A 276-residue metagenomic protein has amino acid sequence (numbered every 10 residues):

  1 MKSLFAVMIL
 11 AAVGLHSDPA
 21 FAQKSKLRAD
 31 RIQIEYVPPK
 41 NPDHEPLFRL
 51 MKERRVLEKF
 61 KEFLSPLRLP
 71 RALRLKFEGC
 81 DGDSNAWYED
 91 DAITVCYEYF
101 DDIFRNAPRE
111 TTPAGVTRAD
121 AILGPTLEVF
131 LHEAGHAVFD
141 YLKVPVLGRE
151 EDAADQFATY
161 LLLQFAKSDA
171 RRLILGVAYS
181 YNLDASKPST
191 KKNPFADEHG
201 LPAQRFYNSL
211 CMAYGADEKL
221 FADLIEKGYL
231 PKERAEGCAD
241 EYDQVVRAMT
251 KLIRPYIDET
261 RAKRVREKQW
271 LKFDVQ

Functional and structural regions predicted by a protein language model:
A6-G14: Bacterial N-terminal signal peptides
K24-I34, K192-Q276: Pan-zinc metallopeptidase signature
L27-F48, V138-D140: Acidic/histidine-rich, surface-exposed loop or edge segments in extracytoplasmic proteins
F48-A72: Zn2+-dependent metallopeptidase catalytic core
F77-T94, Y99-R109: Catalytic zinc-binding patch centered on the HExxH motif and its immediate surroundings that defines zinc-dependent
A119-V138: Short alpha-helix carrying the canonical HExxH Zn2+-binding catalytic motif
L147-A166: An active-site-proximal "capping" alpha-helix that borders the catalytic cofactor pocket
